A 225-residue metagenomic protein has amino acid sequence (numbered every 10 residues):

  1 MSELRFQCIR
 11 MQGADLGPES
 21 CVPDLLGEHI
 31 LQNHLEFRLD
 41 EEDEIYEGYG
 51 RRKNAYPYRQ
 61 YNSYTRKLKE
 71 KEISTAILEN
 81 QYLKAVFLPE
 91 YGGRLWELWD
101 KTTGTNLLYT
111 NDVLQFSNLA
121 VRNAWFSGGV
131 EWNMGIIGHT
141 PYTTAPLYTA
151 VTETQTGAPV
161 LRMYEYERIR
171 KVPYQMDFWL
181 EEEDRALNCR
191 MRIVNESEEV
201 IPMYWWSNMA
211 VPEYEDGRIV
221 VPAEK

Functional and structural regions predicted by a protein language model:
M1-F6, I73, N80, G93 (+2 more regions): Sequence-level motif detector for i,i+2 pairs with an aromatic at +2
M1-G17, T103-W132, N188, V194 (+1 more regions): Polysaccharide-binding surfaces and accessory modules of carbohydrate-active proteins
M1-S63: N-terminal pre-domain segments of enzymes
L4, A76, A85, W96 (+3 more regions): A broad, low-specificity signal marking well-ordered, structured residues that form hydrophobic/aromatic
Q7-Q12, L88, T110, A150-T154 (+3 more regions): A structural detector for beta-sheet-dominated domains
E41-K71, T75-E79, S127-A186: Extended, loop-rich substrate-binding clefts of extracytoplasmic carbohydrate-active enzymes
T65-K67, E79, A85-T103, M163-Y214: Acidic, contiguous internal or C-terminal segments within carbohydrate-active enzymes that form a structured patch used
E97, L119, H139: Short Asp/Glu-rich motifs
